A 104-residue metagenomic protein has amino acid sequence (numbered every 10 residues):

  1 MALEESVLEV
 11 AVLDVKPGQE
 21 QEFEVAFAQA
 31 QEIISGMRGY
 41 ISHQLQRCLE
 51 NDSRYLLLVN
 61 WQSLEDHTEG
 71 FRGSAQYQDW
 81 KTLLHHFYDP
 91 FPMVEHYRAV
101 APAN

Functional and structural regions predicted by a protein language model:
M1-V7, Q44-N51, K81-N104: Glycine-rich beta-strand-turn "strand-cap" elements at beta-sheet edges
A2, E32-I41, N60-V94: An amphipathic, aromatic/His-enriched active-site/gating alpha helix that lines ligand/cofactor pockets
V7-D14, Q44-R72, Y97: Short, well-ordered beta-strand segments in beta-rich or mixed alpha/beta enzyme and ligand-binding folds
D14-E24: Short, surface-exposed ligand-recognition loops at beta-strand->loop->(often short) alpha-helix junctions that present
Q21, E65-H67, P102-N104: Residue-level signal for secondary-structure boundary sites
E24, A28, A75: Conserved GNAT-fold acetyl-CoA-binding loop/helix
